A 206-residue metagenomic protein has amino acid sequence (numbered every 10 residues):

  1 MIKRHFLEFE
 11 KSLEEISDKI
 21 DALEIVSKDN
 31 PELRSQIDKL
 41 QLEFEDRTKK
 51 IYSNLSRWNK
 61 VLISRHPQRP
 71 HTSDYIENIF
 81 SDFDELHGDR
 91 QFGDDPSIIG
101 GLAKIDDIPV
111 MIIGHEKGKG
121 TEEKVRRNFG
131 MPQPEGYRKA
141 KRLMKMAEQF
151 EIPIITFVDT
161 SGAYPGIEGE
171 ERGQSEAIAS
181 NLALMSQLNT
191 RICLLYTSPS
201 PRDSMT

Functional and structural regions predicted by a protein language model:
M1-P109, E116-K117: Intrinsically disordered, low-complexity segments enriched in small/flexible residues
E10, D159, D203: Acidic active-site catalytic centers that drive phospho-/nucleotidyl reactions and related ester hydrolyses
G101-S186, R191-L195: Cleft-lining beta-strand/loop regions that shape enzyme active-site pockets
Y196-D203: Conserved small/polar residues in nucleotide/adenosyl-binding loops
